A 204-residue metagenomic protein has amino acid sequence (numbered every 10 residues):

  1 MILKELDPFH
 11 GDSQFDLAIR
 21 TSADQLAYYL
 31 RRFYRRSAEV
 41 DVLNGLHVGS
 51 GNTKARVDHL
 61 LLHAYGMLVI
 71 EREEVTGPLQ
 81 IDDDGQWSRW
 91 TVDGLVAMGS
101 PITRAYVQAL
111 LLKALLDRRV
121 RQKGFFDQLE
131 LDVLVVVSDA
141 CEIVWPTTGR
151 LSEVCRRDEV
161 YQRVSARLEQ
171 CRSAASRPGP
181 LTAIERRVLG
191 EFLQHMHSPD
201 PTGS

Functional and structural regions predicted by a protein language model:
M1-R56, L62-M67, T76, S88 (+1 more regions): Surface-exposed interaction regions that form or flank ligand-binding interfaces
R72-P78: Short glycine-enriched loops at secondary-structure junctions
L79-D83: A short, polar/proline- and glycine-enriched secondary-structure boundary/capping micro-motif
